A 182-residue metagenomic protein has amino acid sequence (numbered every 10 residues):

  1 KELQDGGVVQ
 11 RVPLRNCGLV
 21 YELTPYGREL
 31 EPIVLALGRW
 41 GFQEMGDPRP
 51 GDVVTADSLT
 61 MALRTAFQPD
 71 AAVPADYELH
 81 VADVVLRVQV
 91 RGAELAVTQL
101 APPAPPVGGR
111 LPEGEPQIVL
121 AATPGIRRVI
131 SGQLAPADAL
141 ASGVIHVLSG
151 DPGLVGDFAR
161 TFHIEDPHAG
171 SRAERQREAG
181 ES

Functional and structural regions predicted by a protein language model:
K1-G7, I126, L154: Short intrinsically disordered, low-complexity coil segments enriched in acidic
L3-E22: Beta-hairpin "wing" of winged helix-turn-helix
L14-R15, P48, L140: Short loop/turn and capping residues at structural boundaries
Y26-E94, D151-S182: Acidic, aliphatic-rich amphipathic alpha-helical segments
D76-D138: Low-complexity, glycine/alanine/valine/leucine- and proline-rich hydrophobic stretches
L111-S182: C-terminal interaction segments
